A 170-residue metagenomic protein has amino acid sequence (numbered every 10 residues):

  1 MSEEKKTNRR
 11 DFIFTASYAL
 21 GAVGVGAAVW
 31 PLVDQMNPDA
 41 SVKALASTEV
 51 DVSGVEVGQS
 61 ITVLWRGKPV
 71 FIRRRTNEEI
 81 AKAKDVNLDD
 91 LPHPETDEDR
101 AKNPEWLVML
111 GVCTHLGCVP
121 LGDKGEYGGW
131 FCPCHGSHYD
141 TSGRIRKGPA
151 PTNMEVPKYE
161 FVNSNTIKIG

Functional and structural regions predicted by a protein language model:
M1-S2, K102: Generic anion/oxyanion-binding catalytic loop in active/binding sites
S2-L20: N-terminal secretory signal peptides and thylakoid transit peptides that target proteins across membranes
N8-R9, V63, M109: Generic detector of short, well-ordered, non-transmembrane alpha-helical segments enriched in hydrophobic residues
T15, V25-L64: C-terminal segment of N-terminal export signals and the immediately downstream linker at the start of the mature
T48, K68, E155: Short beta-strand or tight-loop elements that sit immediately N-terminal to catalytic metal-binding acidic residues
Q59-N77: Acidic, Ser/Thr-rich low-complexity segments on the non-lumenal side of membrane proteins
A81-G170: Rieske [2Fe-2S] iron-sulfur-binding domain
